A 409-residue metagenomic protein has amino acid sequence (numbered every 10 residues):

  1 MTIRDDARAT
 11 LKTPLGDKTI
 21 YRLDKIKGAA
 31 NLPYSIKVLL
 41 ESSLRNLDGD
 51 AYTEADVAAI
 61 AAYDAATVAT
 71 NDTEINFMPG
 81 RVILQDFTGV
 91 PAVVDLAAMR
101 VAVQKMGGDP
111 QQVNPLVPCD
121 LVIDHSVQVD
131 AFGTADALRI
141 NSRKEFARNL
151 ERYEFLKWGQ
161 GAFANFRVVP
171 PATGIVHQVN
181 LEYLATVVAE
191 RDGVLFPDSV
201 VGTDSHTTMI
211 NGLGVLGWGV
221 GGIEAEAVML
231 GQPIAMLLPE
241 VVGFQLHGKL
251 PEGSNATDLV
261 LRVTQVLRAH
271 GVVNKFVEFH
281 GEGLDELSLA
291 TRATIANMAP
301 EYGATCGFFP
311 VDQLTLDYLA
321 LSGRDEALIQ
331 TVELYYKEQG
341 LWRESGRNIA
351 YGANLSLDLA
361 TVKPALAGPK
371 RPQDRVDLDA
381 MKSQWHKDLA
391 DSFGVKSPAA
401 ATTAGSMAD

Functional and structural regions predicted by a protein language model:
M1-D409: Fe-S-dependent hydro-lyases/dehydratases of central metabolism
